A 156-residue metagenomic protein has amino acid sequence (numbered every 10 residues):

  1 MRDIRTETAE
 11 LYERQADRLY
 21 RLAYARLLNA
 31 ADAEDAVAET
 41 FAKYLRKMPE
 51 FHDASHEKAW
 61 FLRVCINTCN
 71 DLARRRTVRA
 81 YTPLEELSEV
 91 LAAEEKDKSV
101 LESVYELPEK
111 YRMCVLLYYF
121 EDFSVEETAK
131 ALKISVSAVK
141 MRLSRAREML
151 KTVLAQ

Functional and structural regions predicted by a protein language model:
M1-R21, L45: A short, charge-rich alpha-helical start-of-domain segment used by transcription regulators
R2, L28, E39-H56, R75-R76: Sigma70-family region 2
A16, Y20, F41, P108 (+2 more regions): C-terminal flanking helix
R21, D35-A42, R46, S55-N67: Structural recognition of an alpha-helix C-terminal capping motif at a helix-to-coil junction
E50-H52, L62-T82, R145: Arg/Lys-rich amphipathic alpha helix in sigma70-family domain 2
I66, N70, L132-Q156: DNA-recognition helix of helix-turn-helix
D71, V78-V104, S124: Internal acidic/polar
C114-Y118: A short pre-motif secondary-structure segment
